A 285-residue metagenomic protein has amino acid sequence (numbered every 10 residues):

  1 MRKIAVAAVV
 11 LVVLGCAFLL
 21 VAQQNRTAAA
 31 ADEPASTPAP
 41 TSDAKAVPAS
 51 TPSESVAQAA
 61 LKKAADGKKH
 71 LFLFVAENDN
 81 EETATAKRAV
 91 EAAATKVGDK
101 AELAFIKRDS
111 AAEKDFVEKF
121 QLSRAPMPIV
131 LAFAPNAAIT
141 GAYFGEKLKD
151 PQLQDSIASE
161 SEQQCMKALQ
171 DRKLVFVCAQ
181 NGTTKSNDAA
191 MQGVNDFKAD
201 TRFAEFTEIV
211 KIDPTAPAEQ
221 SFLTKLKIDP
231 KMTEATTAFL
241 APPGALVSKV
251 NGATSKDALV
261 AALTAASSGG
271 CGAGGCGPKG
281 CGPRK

Functional and structural regions predicted by a protein language model:
K3-A7, V12, C16, L20 (+3 more regions): Non-catalytic, surface beta->alpha helical segment in thiol-disulfide oxidoreductase systems
N25-T37: Ser/Thr/Pro/Gly-rich low-complexity linker/stalk segments immediately outside membranes or between
P52, V75-E77, G98-K114, F203-Q220: Thiol-based oxidoreductase modules, predominantly thioredoxin-like and allied folds used for disulfide exchange
S55, K147-F176, Q192-A204, G252-K285: Thiol-/selenol-based redox modules, centered on thioredoxin-like and closely related oxidoreductase domains
V56-T95, C165-F203: Local sequence-structure signature of Cys/Sec-based thiol-disulfide redox active-site neighborhoods
K69-F72, K114-F133, K173-V175, Q220-P242: Structural micro-motif
V75-D79, K107-R108, A134, A179-T183 (+2 more regions): Structural motif
A92-T140: Mid-chain, structured segments of secreted extracytoplasmic proteins
